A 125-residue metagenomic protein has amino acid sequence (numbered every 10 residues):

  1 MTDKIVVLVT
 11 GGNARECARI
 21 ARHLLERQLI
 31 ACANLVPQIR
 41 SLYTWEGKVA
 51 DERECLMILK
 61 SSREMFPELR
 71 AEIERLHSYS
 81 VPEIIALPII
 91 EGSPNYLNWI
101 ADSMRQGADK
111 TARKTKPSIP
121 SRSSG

Functional and structural regions predicted by a protein language model:
M1-S124: Positively charged, small/polar-rich N-terminal and surface patches that mediate targeting and assembly and bind
